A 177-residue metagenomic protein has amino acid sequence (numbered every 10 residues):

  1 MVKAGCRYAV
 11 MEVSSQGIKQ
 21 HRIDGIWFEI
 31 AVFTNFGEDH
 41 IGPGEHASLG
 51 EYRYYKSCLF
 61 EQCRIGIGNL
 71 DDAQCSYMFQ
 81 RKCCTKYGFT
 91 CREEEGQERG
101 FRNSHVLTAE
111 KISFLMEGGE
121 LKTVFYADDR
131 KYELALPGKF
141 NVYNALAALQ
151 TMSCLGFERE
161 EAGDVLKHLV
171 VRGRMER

Functional and structural regions predicted by a protein language model:
M1, Q20-I23, K56-S57: A generic local secondary-structure boundary/capping motif
K3-A4, V32-R177: Acidic, Mg2+-coordinating active-site environments of NTP-dependent enzymes
C6-I18: Switch II (G3) loop of P-loop NTPases
G17-Q20, Q74-S76: Short, well-ordered alpha-helical microsegments
I18-I30: ATP-dependent NMP and nucleoside kinases share a basic, alpha-helical "lid"
